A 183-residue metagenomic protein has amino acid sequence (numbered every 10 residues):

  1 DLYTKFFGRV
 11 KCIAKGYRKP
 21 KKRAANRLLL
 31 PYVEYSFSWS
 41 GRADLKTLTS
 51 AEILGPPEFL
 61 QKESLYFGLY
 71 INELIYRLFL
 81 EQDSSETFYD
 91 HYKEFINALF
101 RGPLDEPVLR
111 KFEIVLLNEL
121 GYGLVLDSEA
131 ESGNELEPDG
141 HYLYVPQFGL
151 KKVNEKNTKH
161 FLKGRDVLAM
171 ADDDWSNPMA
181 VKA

Functional and structural regions predicted by a protein language model:
D1-A183: Non-catalytic alpha-helical scaffolds and adjoining flexible linkers that form interface surfaces for assembly
